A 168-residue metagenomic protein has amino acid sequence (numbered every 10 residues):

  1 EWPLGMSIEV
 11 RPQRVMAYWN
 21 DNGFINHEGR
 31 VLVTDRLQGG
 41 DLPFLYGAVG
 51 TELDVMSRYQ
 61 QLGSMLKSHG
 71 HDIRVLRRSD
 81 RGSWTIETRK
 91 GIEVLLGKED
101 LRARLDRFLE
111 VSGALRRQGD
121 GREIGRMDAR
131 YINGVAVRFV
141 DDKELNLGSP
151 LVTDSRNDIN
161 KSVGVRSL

Functional and structural regions predicted by a protein language model:
E1-L168: Charged, solvent-exposed interaction patches on well-folded alpha/beta domains that mediate macromolecular contacts
